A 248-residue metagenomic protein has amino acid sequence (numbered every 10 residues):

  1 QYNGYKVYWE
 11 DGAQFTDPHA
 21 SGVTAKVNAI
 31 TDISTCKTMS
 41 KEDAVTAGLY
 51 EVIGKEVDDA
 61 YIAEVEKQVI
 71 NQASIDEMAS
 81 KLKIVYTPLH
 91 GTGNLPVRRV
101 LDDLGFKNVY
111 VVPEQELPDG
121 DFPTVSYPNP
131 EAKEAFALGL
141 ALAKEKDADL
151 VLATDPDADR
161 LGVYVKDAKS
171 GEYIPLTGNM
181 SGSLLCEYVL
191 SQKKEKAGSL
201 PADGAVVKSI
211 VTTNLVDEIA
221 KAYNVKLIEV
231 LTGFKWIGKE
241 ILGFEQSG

Functional and structural regions predicted by a protein language model:
Q1, T92-N94, P118-G120, A158-G162 (+3 more regions): Flexible loop/turn segments at secondary-structure boundaries
Y2, P18, P156-A158, P201: Short, solvent-exposed loop/turn segments at the edges of secondary structure
Y2-E10, D159-N179: Short Gly/Thr/Asp-enriched flexible loops that form oxyanion-binding sites at enzyme active sites
N3-A137, A143: Gly/Ser/Thr-enriched, mixed-charge loops and adjacent short helices that form phosphate/oxyanion-binding elements
A25-I53, D167-G248: Proline/glycine-rich low-complexity loops and linkers
Y86, D102, L138-T154, G162-K166: Accessory "access/gating" subregions that flank catalytic or transport cores
A132-D149, K239-S247: Conserved phosphate-binding catalytic cores of ATP/NTP-utilizing and phosphoryl-transfer enzymes
